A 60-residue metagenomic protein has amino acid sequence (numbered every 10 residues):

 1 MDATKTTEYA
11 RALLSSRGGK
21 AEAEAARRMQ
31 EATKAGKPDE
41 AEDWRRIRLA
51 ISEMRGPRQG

Functional and structural regions predicted by a protein language model:
M1-K20: N-terminal acidic leader/helix
L14-G56: Amphipathic, hydrophobic secondary-structure cores in small proteins
Q59-G60: Acidic, Ser/Thr-rich low-complexity linear motifs
